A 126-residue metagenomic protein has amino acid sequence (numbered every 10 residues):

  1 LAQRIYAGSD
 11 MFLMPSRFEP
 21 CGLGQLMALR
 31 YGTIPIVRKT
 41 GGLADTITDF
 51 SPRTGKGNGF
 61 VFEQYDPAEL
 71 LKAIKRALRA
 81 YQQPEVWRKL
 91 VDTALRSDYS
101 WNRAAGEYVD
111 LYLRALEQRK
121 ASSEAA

Functional and structural regions predicted by a protein language model:
L1: Short acidic active-site motifs
R4-D98: Catalytic binding pocket for nucleotide-activated donors in carbohydrate/polymer assembly enzymes
W101-A126: C-terminal alpha-helical cap of glycosyltransferases
